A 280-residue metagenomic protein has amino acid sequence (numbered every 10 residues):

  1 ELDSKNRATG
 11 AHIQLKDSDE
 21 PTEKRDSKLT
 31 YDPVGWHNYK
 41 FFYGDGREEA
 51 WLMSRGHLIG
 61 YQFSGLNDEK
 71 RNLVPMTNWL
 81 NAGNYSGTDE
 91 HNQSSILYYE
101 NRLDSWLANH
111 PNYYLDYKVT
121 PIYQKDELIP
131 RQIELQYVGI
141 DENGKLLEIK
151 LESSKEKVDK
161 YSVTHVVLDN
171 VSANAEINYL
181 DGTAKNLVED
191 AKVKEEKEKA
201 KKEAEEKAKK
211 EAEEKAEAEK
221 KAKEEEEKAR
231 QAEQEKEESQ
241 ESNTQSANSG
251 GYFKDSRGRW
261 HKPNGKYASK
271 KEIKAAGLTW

Functional and structural regions predicted by a protein language model:
D3-K197: Domain-level detector of nuclease and nuclease-like folds in predominantly extracellular/periplasmic contexts
L29, G35, G144, V193 (+7 more regions): Low-complexity, compositionally biased segments
K70-M76, A208, K262-A268: Short, exposed beta-strand "edge-strand" segments with a Pro/Gly-rich flavor and a Y/T-containing core
V188-S246: Intrinsically disordered, low-complexity, charge-biased segments
R230-W280: Mature, structured domains enriched in cysteine- and short glycine motifs
